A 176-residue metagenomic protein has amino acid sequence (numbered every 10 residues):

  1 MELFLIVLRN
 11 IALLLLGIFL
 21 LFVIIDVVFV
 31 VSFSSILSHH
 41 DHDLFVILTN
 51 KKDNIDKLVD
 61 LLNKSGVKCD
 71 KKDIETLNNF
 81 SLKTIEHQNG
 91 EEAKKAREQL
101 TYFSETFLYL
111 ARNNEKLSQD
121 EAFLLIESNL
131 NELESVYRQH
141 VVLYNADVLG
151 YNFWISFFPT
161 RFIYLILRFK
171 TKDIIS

Functional and structural regions predicted by a protein language model:
E2-S176: A helix-centric hydrophobic-segment signal that preferentially recognizes long, alpha-helical stretches used
